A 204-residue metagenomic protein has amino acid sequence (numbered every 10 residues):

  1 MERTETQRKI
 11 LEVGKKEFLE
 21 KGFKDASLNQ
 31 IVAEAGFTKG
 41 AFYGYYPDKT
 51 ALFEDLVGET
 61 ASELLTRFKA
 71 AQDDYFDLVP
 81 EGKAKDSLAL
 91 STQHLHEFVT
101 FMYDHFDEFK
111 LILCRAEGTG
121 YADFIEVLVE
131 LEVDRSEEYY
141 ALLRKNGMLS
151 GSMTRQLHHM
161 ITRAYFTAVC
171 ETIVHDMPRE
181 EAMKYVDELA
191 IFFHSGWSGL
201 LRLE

Functional and structural regions predicted by a protein language model:
K9-K16, E20, Q30, E34 (+6 more regions): Alpha-helical structural segments
S27-L28, D48: Residues that mark the N-terminal boundary/hinge immediately upstream of a DNA-recognition element
G36-Y46: Short hydrophobic/aromatic patch on the recognition helix
L65-S91, Y139-L149: Short, flexible, glycine-rich and Lys/Arg-enriched loop motifs at helix boundaries that contact anionic partners
F76, P80, H96-T119: Amphipathic alpha-helical segments used for helix-helix packing
E97-D104, G118-K145, Q156-R163: Amphipathic alpha-helical packing segments from all-alpha helical-bundle domains
Y140-F192, L201-E204: Hydrophobic/aromatic-rich alpha-helical bundle segments in the mid-to-C-terminal region
